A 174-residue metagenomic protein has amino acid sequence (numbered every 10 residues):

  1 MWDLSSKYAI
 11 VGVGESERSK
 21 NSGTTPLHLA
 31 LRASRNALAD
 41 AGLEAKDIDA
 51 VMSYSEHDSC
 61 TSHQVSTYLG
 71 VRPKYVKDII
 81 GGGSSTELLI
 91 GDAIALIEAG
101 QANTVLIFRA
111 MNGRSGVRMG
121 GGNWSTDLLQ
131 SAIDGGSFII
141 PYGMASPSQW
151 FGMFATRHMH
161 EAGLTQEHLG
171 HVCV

Functional and structural regions predicted by a protein language model:
M1-I79, A95-A99, R109-V174: Conserved "HGTGT" condensation-loop signature of ketosynthase/thiolase-family condensing enzymes that catalyze
G83-S85: Short helix-initiation/N-cap motifs at beta->coil->alpha
L88: Active-site histidine-anchored catalytic micro-motif
D92: Active-site signature of alpha/beta-hydrolase-fold catalytic machinery across serine- and Asp/Cys-nucleophile hydrolases
T104-L106: Periplasmic-binding protein-like
